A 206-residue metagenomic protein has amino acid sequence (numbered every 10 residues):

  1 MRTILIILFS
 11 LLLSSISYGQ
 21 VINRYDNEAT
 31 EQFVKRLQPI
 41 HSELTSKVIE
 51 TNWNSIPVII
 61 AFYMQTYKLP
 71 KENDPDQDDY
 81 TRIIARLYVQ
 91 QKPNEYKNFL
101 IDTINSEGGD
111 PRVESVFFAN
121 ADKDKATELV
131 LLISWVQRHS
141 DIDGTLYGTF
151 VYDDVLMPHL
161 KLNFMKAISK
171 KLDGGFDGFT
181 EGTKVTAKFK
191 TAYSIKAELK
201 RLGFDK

Functional and structural regions predicted by a protein language model:
M1-I4: Positively charged n-region of N-terminal signal peptides that target proteins for export
I6-S14: Bacterial N-terminal signal peptides
G19-T45, Q137-K206: Acidic, small-residue rich beta-repeat scaffolds with periodic aromatic anchors
R24-Q90: N-terminal "first-domain core" detector
W53-M64, N120-I133: Acidic/hydrophobic-patterned starts of short beta strands in beta-sheet-rich repeat architectures
T66-L69, W135-H139: Short glycine/acidic-enriched loop and turn motifs that connect beta-strands
L87-N98, Y152-K161: Surface-exposed loop/turn elements that mediate protein-protein interactions on large endomembrane-trafficking
N98-F118: Blade-loop segments of beta-propeller domains
